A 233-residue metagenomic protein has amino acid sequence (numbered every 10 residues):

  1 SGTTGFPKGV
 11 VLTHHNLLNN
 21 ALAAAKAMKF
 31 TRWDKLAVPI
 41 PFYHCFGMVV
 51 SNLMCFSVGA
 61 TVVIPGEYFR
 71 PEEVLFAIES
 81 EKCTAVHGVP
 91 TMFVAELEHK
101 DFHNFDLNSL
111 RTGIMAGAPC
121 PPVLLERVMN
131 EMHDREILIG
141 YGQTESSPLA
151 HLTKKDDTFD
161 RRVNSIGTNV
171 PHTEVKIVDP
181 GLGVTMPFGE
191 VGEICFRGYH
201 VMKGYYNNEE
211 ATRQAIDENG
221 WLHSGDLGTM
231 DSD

Functional and structural regions predicted by a protein language model:
S1-N19: Conserved AMP-binding A3 loop
G2-T3, G59, G117, G142 (+3 more regions): Conserved G/P- and acidic residue-centered "switch" motifs that form tight phosphate/ATP-binding loops in soluble
K8-V11, V38, T61-Y68, L138: Short beta-strand->loop structural element characteristic of the AMP-binding/adenylate-forming
L18-K35, C45-A85, H99: Conserved AMP-binding/adenylation subdomain of ANL enzymes
R32-W33, L110, E218-N219: Phosphate-coordination loops involved in phosphoryl transfer and adenosine-cofactor binding
A60, S80-G88, L97-R161, E174 (+1 more regions): Gly/Ser/Thr-rich phosphate-binding loop
P71-L75, V94, F102, R213: Short hydrophobic/charged patches on amphipathic alpha-helices used for structural packing and interfaces
V184-G189, E193-D233: Conserved ATP-binding/catalytic segment of the ANL
